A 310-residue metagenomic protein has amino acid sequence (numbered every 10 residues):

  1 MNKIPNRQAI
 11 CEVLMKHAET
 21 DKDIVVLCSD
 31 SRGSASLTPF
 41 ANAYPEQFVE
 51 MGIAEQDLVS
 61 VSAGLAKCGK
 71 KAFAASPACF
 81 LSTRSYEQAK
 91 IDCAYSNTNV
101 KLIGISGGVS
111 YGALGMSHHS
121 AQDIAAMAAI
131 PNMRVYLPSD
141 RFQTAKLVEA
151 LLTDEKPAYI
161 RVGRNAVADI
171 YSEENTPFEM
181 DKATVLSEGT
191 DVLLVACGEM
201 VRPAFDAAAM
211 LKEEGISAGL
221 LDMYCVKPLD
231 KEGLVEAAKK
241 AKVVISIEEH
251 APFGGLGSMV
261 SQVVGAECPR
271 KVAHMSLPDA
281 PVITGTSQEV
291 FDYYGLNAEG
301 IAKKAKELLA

Functional and structural regions predicted by a protein language model:
M1-R161, A166: Thiamine diphosphate
R7-A9, T20-D23, G33-N42, Y111 (+1 more regions): Thiamine diphosphate
